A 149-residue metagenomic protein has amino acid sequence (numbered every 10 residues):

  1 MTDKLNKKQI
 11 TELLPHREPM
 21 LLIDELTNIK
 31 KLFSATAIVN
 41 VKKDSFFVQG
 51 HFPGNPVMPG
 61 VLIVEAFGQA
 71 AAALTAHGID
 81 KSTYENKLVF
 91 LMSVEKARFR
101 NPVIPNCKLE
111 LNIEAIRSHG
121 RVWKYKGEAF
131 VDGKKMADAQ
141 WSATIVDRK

Functional and structural regions predicted by a protein language model:
M1-N28: N-terminal leader/capping segments at the start of a protein or of a new domain
T2, P15, V103-C107, E114-K149: HotDog/MaoC-like acyl-thioester-processing domains
T2-K4, A72-E110, M136-D138, A143: Hydrophobic beta-strand-centered segment that forms part of the acyl-chain substrate-binding groove
T11, G54, R98-N101: Beta-strand-rich interaction surfaces with strong enrichment in secreted/lumenal proteins
E18-M58, I63: Catalytic strand-loop segment that frames the active site of acyl-thioester-processing enzymes
L22, F33-A35, L111, Y125 (+1 more regions): Structural detector for hydrophobic anchor residues on beta-strands
D24-T27, E95, R100, E114-I116 (+1 more regions): Conserved positions in beta-strands of structured domains
L26, M58-T83: Active-site helix/loop of acyl-thioester processing domains in fatty-acid/polyketide metabolism, spanning hotdog-fold
